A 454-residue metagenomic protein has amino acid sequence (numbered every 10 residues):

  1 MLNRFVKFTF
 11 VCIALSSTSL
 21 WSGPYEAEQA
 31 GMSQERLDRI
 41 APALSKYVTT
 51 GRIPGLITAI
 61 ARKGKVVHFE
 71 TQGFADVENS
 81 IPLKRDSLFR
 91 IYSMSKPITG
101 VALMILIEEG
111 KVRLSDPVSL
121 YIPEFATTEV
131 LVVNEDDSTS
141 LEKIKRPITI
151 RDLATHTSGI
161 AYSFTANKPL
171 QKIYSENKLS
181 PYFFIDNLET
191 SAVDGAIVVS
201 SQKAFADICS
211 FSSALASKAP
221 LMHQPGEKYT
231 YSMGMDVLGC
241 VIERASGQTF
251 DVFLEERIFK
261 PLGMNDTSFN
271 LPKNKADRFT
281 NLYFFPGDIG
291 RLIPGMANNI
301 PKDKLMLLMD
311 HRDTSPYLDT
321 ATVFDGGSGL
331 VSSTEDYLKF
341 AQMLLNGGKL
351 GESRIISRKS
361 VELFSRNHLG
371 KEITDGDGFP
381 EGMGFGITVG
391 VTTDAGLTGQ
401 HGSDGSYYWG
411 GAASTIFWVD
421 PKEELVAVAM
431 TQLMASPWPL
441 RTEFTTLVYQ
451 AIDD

Functional and structural regions predicted by a protein language model:
M1-T9: Bacterial N-terminal signal peptides that target proteins for export
S17-S22: N-terminal signal peptide c-region/cleavage motif recognized by signal peptidases
E28-I91, K111-R113, T127-T139, W438 (+1 more regions): Short, conserved catalytic-motif segment at the N-terminal edge
D38-S45, G64, R90-V118, M235-E243 (+2 more regions): Active-site SXXK
R52, P82-L83, R113, L141-I148 (+3 more regions): Extracellular/periplasmic catalytic domains that process cell-envelope and extracellular macromolecules
T71-G73, A297, T431: Short clusters of small/polar residues that mark proteolytic maturation junctions
E129-H401: Short, surface-exposed loop or secondary-structure junction motifs that flank catalytic or metal-binding residues
I416-V419, E423-L433: Short, well-ordered beta-strand elements
